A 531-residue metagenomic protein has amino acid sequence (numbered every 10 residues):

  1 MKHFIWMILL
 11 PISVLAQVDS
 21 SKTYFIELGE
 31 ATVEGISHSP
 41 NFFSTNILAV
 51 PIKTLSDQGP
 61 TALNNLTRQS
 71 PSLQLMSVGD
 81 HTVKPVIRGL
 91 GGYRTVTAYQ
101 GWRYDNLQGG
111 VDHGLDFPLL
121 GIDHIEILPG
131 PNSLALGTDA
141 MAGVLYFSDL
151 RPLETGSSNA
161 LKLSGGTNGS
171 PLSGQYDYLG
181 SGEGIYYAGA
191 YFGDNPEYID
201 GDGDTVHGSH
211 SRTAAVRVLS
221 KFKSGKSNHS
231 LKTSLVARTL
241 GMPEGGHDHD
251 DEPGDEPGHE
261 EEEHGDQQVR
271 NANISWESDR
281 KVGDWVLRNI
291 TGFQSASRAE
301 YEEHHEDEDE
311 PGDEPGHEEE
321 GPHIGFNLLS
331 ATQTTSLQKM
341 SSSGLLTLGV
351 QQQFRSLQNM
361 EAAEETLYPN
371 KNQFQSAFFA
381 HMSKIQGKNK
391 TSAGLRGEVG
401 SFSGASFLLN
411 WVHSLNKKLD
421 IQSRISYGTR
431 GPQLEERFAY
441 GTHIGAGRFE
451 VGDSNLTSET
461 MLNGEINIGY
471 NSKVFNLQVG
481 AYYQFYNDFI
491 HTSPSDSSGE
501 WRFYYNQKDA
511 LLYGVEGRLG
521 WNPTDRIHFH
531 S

Functional and structural regions predicted by a protein language model:
Q17-T54, G92: Short, acidic, small-residue-rich periplasmic hinge/interaction motif at the N-terminus of Gram-negative outer-membrane
N64-R103: Extracytoplasmic beta-strand/coil segments of soluble accessory domains associated with Gram-negative outer-membrane
W102-P129: Short acidic/polar hinge/loop motifs at secondary-structure boundaries that mediate gating or recognition
N132, V144, D149-G180, V206-S209: Short strand-turn segments of transmembrane beta-barrel domains in outer membranes, especially the first one or two
G184-G201, S295-H305, L345-R355, M360 (+2 more regions): Surface-exposed extracellular loop regions of Gram-negative outer-membrane beta-barrel proteins
N195-A215, K221, G225-L287, T291-T332: Flexible loop and strand-edge segments within Gram-negative outer membrane beta-barrel domains
R217, E320-L337, K371, Q375-F379 (+2 more regions): Outer membrane beta-barrel strand-and-loop segments of large Gram-negative receptors, especially TonB-dependent
P257-E277, S414, D420, Y427-Q478 (+2 more regions): Outer-membrane beta-barrel signature, preferentially recognizing the C-terminal barrel domain of Gram-negative
